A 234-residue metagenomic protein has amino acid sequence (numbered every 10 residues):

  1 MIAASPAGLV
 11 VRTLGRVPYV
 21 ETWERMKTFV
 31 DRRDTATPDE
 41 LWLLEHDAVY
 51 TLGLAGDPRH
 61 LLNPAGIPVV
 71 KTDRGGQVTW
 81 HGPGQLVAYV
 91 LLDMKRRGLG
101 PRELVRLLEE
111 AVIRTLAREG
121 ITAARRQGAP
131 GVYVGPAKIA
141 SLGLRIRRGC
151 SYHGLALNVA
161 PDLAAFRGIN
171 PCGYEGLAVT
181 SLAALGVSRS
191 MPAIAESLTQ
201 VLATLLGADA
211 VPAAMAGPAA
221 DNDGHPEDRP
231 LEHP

Functional and structural regions predicted by a protein language model:
M1-I139, A164, S188-A193, A219-P234: N-terminal lobe of the biotin/lipoate ligase/transferase fold
H60, G149-C150: A short local loop/turn or secondary-structure capping micro-motif enriched for an aromatic residue
S141-G143: Beta-strand scaffold of nucleotide-dependent catalytic cores
R145-R147: Short beta-strand micro-motifs enriched in acidic
C150-N158: Conserved phosphate/anionic-ligand binding catalytic regions in large, soluble enzymes, centered on
Y152, L163-P234: C-terminal accessory segment of soluble enzyme catalytic cores
